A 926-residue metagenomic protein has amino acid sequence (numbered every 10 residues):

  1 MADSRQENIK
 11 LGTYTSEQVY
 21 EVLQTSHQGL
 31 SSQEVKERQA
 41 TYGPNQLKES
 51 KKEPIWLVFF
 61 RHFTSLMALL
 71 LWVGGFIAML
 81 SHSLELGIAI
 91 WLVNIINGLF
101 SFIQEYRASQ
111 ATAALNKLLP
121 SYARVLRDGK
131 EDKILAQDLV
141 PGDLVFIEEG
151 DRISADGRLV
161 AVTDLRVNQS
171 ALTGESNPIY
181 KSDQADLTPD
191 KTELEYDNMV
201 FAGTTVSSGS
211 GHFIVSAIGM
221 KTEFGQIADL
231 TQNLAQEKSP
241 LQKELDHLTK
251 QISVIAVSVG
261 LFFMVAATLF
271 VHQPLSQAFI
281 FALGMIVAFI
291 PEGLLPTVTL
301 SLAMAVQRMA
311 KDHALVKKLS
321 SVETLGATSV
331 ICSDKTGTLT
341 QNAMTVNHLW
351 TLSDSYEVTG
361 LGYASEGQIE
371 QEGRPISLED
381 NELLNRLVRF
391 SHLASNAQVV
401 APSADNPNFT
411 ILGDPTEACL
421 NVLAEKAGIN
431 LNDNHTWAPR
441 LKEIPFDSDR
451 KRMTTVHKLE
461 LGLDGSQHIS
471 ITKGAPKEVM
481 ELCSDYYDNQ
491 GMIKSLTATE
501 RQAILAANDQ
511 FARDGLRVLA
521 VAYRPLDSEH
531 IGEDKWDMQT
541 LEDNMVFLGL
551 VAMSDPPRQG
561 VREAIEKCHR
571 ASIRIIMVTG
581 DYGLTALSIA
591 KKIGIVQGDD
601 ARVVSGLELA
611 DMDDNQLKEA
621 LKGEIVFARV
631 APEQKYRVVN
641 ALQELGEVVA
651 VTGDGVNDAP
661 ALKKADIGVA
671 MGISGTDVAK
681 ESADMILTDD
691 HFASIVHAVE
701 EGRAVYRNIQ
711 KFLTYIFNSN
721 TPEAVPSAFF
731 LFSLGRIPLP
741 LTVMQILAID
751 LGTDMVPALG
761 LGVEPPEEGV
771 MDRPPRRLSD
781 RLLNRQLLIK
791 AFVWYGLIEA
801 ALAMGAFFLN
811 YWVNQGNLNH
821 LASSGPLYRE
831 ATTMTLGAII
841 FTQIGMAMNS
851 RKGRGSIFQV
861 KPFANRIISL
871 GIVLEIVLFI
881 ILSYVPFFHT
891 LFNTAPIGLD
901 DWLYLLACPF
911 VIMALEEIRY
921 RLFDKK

Functional and structural regions predicted by a protein language model:
M1-P775, S779-L783, L836, G853-K926: Conserved cytosolic headpiece of P-type ATPases
L731-T742, L809-E830: Helix-coil boundary and interhelical linker segments in multi-pass alpha-helical membrane proteins
T753, E830-A847: Generic alpha-helical transmembrane segments
S779-L797, G825-M834: Membrane-water interface at loop-to-transmembrane-helix junctions
A791-A806, F841: Alpha-helical transmembrane segments of multi-pass integral membrane proteins
M804-L818, Y884-H889: Membrane-helix interface motif
S850: A C-terminal functional module that forms or caps the active site or interfaces directly with catalytic machinery
